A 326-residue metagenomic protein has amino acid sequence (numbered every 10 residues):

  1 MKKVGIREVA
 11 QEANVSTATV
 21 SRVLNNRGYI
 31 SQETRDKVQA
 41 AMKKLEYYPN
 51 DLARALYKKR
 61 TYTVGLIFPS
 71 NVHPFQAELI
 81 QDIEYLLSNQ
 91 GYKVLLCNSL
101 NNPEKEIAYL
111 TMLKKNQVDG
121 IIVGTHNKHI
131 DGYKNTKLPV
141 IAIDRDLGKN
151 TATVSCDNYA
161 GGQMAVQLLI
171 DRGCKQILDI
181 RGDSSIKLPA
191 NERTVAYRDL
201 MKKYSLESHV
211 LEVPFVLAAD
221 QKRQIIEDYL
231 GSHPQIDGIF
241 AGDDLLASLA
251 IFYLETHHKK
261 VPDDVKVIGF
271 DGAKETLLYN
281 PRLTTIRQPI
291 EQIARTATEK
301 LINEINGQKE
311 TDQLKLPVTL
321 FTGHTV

Functional and structural regions predicted by a protein language model:
M1-T61: N-terminal helix-turn-helix DNA-binding module of bacterial transcription factors
K2-G5, K43-Q81, Q90-Y92, L100 (+1 more regions): N-terminal helix-turn-helix/winged-helix DNA-binding helices and compositionally similar short basic alpha-helical
P69-E78, L96-E104, V154-M164, I180-K202 (+5 more regions): Hinge/beta->alpha junction and helix N-cap segments in small-molecule ligand-binding domains
Y85-I130: Central regulatory/effector-binding core of bacterial HTH transcription factors
L110, V118-G124, L178-R181, H233-D243 (+1 more regions): Periplasmic-binding protein-like
G124-M164, L245, D271-L283: Flexible loop/hinge segments that line or gate small-molecule binding clefts
E227-V326: Flexible loop/turn connectors
